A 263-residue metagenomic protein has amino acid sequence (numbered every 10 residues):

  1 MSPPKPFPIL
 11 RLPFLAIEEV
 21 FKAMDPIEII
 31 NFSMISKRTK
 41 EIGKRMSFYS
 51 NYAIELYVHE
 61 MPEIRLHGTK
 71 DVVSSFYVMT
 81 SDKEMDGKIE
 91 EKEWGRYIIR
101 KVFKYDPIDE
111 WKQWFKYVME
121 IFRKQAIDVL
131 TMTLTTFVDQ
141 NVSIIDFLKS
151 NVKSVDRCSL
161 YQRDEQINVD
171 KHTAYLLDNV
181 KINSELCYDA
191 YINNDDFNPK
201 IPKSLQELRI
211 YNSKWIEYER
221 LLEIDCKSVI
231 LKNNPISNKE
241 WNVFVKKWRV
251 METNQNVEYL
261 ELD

Functional and structural regions predicted by a protein language model:
M1-D263: Non-core capping and flanking segments associated with repeat-based/extracellular domains
